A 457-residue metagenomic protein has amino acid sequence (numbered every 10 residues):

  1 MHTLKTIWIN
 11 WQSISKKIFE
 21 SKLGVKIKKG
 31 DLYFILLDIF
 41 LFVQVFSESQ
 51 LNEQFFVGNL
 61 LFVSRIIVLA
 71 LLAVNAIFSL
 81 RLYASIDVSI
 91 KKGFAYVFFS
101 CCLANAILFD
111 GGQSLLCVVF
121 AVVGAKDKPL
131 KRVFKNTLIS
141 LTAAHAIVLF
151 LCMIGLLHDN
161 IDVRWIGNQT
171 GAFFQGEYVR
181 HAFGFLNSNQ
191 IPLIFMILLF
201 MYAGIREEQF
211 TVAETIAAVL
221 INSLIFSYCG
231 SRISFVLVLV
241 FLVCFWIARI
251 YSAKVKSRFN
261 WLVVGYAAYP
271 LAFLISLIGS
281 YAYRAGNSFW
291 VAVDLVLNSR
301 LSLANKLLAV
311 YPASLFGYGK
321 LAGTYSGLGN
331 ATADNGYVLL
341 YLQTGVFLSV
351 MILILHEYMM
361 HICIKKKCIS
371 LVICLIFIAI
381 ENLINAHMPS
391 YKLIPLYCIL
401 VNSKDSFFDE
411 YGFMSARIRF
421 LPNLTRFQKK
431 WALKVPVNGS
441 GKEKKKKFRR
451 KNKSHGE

Functional and structural regions predicted by a protein language model:
E53-L60, A106-L115, L186-N189, E214-W246 (+2 more regions): Helix-loop-helix junctions and helix-breaking kinks within/between transmembrane helices of multi-pass membrane
C102-H145, L355-H356: Transmembrane alpha-helical segments and their membrane-water interfaces
L138-L156, L186-C229, F235-V243: Alpha-helical transmembrane segments of multi-pass inner-membrane proteins
G155-I205, I233, G336-L340: Membrane-interface segments at transmembrane-helix junctions in multi-pass inner-membrane proteins
R249-V291: A membrane-periplasm/extracellular boundary helix in multi-pass inner-membrane enzymes that assemble envelope glycans
S288-T344: Long extracytoplasmic/lumenal interhelical loops at the membrane interface of multi-pass membrane proteins
T344-A379: Hydrophobic transmembrane alpha-helices and their immediate junctions
L375, A379, P389-K434: Transmembrane alpha-helices of multi-pass inner-membrane enzymes
